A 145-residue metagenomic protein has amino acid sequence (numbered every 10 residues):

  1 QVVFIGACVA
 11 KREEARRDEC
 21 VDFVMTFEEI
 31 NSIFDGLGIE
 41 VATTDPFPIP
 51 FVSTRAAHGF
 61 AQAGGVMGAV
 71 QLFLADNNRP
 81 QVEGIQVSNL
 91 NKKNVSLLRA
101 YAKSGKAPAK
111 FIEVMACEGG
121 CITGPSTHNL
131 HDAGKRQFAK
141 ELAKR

Functional and structural regions predicted by a protein language model:
Q1-R145: Iron-sulfur-associated redox domains of electron-transfer enzymes in respiratory and anaerobic energy metabolism
